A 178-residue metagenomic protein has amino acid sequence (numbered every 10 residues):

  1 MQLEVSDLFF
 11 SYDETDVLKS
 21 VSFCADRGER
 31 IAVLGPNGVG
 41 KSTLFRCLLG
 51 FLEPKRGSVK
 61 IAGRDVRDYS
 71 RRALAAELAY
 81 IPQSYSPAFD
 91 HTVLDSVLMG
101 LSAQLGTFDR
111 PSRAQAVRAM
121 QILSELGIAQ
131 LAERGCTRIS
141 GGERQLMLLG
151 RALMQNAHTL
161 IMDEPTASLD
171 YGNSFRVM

Functional and structural regions predicted by a protein language model:
L3-V5, L18-S20: Conserved structural motif at the start of ABC-family nucleotide-binding domains
L34-P36: The feature captures the beta-strand-to-loop junction immediately N-terminal to the Walker
L49: Helix-to-loop junction immediately C-terminal to a conserved catalytic motif
G57-D65, L74: Conserved ABC transporter NBD signature motif
L98, R113-L131, N156: Conserved ABC ATPase "signature" region
G135-I139, E143: Conserved ABC ATPase signature
L160-E164: Catalytic Walker B motif of ABC-type/P-loop ATPase nucleotide-binding domains
